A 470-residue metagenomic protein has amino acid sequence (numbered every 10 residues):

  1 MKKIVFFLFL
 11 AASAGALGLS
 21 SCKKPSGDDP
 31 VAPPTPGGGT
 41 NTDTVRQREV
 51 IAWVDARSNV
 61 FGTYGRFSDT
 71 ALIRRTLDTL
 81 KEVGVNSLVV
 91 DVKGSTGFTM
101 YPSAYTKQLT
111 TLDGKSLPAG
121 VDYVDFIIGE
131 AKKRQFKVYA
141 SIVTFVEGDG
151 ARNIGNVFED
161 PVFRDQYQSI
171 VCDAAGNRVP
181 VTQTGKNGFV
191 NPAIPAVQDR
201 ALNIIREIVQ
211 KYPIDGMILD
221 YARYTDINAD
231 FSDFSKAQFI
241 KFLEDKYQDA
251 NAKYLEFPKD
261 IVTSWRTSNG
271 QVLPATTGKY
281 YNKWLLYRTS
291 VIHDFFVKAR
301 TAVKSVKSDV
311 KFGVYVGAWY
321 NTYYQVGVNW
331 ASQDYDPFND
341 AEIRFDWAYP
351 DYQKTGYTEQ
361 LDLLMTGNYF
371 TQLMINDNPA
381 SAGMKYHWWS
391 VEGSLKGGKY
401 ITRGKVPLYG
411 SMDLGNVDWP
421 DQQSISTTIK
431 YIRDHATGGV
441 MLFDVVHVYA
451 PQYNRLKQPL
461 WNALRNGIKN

Functional and structural regions predicted by a protein language model:
M1, A12-Q47: Bacterial Sec-dependent N-terminal signal peptides
V45-F67, A140-K211, L273-Y281, D334-Y335: Active-site-adjacent "subsite" loops/lids of carbohydrate-active enzymes
R57-F67, A104-V121, T184-D199, G278-H293 (+2 more regions): The substrate-binding groove and active-site-proximal loops of carbohydrate-active enzymes, especially glycoside
A71-F98, K211-G216, Q353-T366, I432-V440: Catalytic domains of carbohydrate-active enzymes, especially glycoside hydrolases
V83-A119: Aromatic-lined carbohydrate-binding/catalytic grooves of carbohydrate-active enzymes
M100-L112, V146-V181, Y221-Q271, Q325-P337: Aromatic- and acidic-residue-enriched segments that line the glycan-binding/catalytic groove of carbohydrate-active
E147-G150, I227, V306-N378, Q423 (+1 more regions): Substrate-binding cleft/loops of secretory-pathway carbohydrate-active enzymes
F345-N470: Substrate-binding cleft of secreted/luminal carbohydrate-active enzymes
